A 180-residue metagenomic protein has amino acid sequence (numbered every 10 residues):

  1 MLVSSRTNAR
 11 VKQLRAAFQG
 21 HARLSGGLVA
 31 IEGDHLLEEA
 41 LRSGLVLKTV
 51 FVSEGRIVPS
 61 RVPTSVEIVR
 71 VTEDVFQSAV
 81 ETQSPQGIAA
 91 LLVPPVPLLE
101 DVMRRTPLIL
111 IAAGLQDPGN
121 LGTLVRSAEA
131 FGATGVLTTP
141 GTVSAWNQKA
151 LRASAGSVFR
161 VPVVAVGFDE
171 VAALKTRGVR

Functional and structural regions predicted by a protein language model:
M1-Q83: N-terminal positively charged helical leader segments and presequences
V29, L36, Q86, T123-L124 (+1 more regions): Generic hydrophobic secondary-structure packing signal
R42, L91, V96-P97, D101-R180: RNA substrate-binding interface of SAM-dependent RNA methyltransferases
L47-T49, G87, K175: A common structural microfeature
Q83-P85, G156: Short Pro/Gly-enriched coil loops immediately N-terminal to beta-strands
P85-L91: Conserved N-terminal subdomain of the carbohydrate kinase-like
